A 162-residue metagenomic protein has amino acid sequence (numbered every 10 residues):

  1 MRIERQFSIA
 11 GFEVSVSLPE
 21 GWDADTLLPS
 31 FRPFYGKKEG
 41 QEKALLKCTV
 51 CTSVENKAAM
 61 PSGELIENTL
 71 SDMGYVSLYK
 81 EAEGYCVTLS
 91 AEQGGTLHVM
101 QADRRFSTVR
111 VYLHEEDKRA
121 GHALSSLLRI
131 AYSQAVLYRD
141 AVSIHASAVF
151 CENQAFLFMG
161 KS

Functional and structural regions predicted by a protein language model:
M1-A155, K161: A noncatalytic interaction/capping subdomain that flanks phosphate/NTP-handling catalytic cores
